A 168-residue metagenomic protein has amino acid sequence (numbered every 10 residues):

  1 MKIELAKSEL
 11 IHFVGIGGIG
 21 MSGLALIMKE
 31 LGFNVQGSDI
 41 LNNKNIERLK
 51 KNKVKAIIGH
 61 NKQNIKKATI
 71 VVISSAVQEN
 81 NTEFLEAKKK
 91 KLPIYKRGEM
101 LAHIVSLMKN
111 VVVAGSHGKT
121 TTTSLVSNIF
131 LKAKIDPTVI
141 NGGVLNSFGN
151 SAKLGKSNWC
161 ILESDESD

Functional and structural regions predicted by a protein language model:
M1-N45, K50-I57, K67-V71, K89-L92 (+1 more regions): ATP-dependent carboxylate-amine ligase
E4, I27-F33, Q63-N64, S75-D168: Phosphate-binding loop of NTP-binding sites
